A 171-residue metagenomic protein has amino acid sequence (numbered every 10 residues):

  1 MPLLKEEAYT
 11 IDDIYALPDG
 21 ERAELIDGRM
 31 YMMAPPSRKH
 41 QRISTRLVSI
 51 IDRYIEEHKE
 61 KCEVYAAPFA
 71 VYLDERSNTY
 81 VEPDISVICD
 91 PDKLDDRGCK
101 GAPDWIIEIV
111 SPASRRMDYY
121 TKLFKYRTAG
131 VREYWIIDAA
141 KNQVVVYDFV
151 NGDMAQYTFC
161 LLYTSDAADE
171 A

Functional and structural regions predicted by a protein language model:
M1-W105, I109-A129, E133, I137-S165: Gly/Pro/Ser/Thr-rich low-complexity, intrinsically disordered segments predominantly at protein N-termini
D166-A171: A short, hydrophobic C-terminal helix/tail in secreted or cell-surface proteins
